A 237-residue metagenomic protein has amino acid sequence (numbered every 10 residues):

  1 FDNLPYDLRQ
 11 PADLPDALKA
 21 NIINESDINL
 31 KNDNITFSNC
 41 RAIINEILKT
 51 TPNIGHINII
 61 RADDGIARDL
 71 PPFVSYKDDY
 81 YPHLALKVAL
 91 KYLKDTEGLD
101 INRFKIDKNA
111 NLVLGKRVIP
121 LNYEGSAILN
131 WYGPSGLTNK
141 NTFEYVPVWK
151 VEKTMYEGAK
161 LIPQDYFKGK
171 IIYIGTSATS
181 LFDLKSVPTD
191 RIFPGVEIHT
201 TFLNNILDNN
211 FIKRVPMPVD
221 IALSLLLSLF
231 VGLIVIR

Functional and structural regions predicted by a protein language model:
F1-V118, N122, F167-I236: Non-transmembrane functional regions of envelope-associated proteins
N34, I101, K140-T142, K153 (+1 more regions): Generic intrinsically disordered, low-complexity segments enriched for polar/acidic and small residues
K105-G158: Substrate-access "cap/lid" subdomains that shape and gate the entrance to catalytic or ligand-binding pockets
A159-K168: Short amphipathic alpha-helices and their capping/turn segments at secondary-structure boundaries
